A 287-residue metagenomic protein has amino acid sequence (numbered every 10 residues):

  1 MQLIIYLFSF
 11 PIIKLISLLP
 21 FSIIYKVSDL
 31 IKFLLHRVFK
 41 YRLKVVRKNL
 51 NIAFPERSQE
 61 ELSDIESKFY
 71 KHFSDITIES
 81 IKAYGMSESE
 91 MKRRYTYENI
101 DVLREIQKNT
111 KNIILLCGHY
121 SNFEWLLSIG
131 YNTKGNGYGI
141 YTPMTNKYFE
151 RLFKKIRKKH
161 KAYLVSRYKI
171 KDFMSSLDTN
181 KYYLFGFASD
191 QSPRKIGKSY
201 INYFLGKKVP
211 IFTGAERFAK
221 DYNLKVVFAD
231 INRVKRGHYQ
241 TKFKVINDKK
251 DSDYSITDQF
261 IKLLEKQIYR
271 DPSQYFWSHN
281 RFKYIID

Functional and structural regions predicted by a protein language model:
M1-C117, K155, K161: Membrane-anchoring hydrophobic helices of lipid-metabolizing enzymes
P11, V45, D101, W125 (+4 more regions): Short Gly/charged-rich anion-binding patches and loops
Q59, Y97-I100, R167-K171, F212: Structural motif corresponding to alpha-helix initiation and N-cap regions
D64-S67, E105-K108, N132, Y168-D287: Non-catalytic C-terminal accessory region of glycerolipid acyltransferases and related lyso-lipid remodeling enzymes
N109-Y168, R194-Y203, K207-V209: Catalytic core of membrane glycerolipid acyltransferases/transacylases, capturing the structured, soluble-facing
